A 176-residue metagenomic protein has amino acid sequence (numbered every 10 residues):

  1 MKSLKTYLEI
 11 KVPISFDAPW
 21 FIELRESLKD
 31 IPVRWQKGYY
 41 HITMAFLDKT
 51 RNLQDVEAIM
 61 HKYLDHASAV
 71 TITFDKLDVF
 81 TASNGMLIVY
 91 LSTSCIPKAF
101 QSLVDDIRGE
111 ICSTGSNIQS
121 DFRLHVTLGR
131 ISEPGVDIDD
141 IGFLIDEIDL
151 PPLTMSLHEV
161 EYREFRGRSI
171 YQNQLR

Functional and structural regions predicted by a protein language model:
M1-F74, P97-P151, S169-R176: Basic, often amphipathic N-terminal segments
Y40, A45, D75, T81-L91: Structural motif corresponding to the early beta-alpha repeats
F74-K76, E159: Extracellular/lumenal ectodomain signal focusing on beta-strand-rich modules and carbohydrate-recognition contexts
G85-T93, R168-L175: Short, low-order "capping/linker" segments at domain edges
